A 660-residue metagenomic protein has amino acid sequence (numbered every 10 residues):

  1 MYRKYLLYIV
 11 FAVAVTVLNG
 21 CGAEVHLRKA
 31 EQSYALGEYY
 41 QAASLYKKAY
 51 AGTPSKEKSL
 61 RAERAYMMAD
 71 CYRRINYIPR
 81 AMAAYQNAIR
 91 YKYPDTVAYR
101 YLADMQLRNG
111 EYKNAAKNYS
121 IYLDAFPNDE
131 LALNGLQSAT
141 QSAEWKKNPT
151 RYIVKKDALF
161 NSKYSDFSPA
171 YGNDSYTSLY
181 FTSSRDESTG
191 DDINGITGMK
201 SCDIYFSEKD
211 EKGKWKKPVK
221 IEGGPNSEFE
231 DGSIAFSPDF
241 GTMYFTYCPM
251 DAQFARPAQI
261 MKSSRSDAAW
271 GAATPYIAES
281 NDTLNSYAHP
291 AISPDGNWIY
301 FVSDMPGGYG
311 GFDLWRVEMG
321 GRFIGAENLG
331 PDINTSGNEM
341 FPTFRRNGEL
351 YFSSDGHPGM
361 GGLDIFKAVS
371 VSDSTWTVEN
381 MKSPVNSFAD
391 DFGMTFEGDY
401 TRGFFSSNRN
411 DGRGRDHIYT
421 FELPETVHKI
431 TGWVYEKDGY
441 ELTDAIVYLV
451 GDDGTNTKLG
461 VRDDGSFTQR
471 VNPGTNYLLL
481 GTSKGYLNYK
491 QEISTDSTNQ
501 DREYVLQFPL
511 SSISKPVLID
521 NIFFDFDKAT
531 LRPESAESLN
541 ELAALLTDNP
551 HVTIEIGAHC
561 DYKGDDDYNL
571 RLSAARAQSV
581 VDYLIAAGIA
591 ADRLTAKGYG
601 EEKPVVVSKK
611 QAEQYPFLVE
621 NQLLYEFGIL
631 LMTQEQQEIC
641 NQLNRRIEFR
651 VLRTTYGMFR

Functional and structural regions predicted by a protein language model:
L27, S59-M67, V97-Y101, K117 (+1 more regions): Alpha-solenoid helical repeat scaffolds
L36, Y40, Y101, R108-W433 (+2 more regions): Short, conserved micro-motifs composed of acidic
A49, N87-A88, I121-Y122: Canonical positions in the second alpha-helix
S354, G359-G361, H559-R660: Periplasmic OmpA-like peptidoglycan-binding domain that tethers envelope proteins to the cell wall
T426-T553, Q614-F617, Q622-L623, E635-L643 (+1 more regions): Periplasmic peptidoglycan-binding/tethering modules of Gram-negative envelope proteins
